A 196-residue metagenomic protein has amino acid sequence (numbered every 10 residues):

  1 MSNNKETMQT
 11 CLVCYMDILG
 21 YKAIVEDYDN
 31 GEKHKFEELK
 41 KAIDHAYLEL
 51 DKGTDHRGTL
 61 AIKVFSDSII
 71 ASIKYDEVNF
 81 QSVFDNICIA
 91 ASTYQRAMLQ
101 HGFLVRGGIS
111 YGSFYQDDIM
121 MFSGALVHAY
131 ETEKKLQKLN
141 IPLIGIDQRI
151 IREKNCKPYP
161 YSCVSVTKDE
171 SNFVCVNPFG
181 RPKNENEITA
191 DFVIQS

Functional and structural regions predicted by a protein language model:
S2-Q95, Q100: Catalytic NTP-binding/metal-coordinating core of nucleotidyl cyclase/transferase enzymes
N3, I141-S196: Intrinsically disordered, glycine/charged-rich C-terminal tails and inter-domain linkers that flank nucleotidyl cyclase
I24-E26, K74, D117-V127, N155-K157: A short acidic (Asp/Glu
G53-A61, I109-S113, I146-N155: Noncatalytic linker/hinge segments flanking ATPase motor cores
D55-R57, V64, G102, Q137-L139 (+2 more regions): A generic structural signal for short, non-catalytic loop/turn and secondary-structure boundary residues
K74-F80, G108-M120: Catalytic strand-loop-helix junctions within cyclic-nucleotide turnover domains
Q81-C88, Q95, Q116-E133, Q137: Catalytic-core segments of nucleotide cyclases and related cyclic-nucleotide turnover enzymes
Q100-G102, R106-G107, Y111, H128-I150: Catalytic/regulatory signature loops of cyclic-dinucleotide turnover enzymes and related class III nucleotidyl cyclases
